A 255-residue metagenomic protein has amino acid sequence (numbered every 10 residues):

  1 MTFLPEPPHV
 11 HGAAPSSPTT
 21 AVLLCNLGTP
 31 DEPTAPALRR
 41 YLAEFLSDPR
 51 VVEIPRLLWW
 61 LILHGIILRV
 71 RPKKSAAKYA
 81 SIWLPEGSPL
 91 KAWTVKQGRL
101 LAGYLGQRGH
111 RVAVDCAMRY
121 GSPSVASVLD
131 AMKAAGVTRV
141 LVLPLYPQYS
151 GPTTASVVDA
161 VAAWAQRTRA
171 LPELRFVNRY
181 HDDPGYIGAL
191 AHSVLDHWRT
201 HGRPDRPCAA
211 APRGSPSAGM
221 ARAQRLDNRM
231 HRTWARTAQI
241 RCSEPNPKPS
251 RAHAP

Functional and structural regions predicted by a protein language model:
T2-P255: Active-site-proximal alpha-helix that buttresses catalytic centers in soluble enzyme cores
